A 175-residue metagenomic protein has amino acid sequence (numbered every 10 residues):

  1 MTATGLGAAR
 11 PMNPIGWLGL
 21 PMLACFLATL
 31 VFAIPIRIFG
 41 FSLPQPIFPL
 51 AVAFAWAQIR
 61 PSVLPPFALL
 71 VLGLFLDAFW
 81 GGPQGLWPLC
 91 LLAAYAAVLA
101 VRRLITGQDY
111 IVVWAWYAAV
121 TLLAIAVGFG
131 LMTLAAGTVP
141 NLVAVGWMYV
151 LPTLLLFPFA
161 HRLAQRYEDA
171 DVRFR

Functional and structural regions predicted by a protein language model:
M1-R175: Terminal, non-globular segments
